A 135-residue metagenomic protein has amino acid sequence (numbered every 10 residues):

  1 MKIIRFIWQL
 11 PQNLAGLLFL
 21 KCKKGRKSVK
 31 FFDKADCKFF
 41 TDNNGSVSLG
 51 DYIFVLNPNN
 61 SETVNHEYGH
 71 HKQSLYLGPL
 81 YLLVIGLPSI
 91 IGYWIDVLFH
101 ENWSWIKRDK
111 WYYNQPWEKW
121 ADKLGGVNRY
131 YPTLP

Functional and structural regions predicted by a protein language model:
M1-K27, A35, T41-D42, L82-P135: Metalloprotease/metallohydrolase-associated module, dominated by Zn2+-dependent proteases
K30: Glycine-rich adenosine-cofactor-binding loop
K34-N59: Active-site scaffold of zinc-dependent metalloenzymes
G45, S61-V64, Y112: Generic secretory/membrane-interface signal
N57-Q73: Short alpha-helix carrying the canonical HExxH Zn2+-binding catalytic motif
Y68-G86: Catalytic Zn2+-binding segment of zinc metalloproteases
